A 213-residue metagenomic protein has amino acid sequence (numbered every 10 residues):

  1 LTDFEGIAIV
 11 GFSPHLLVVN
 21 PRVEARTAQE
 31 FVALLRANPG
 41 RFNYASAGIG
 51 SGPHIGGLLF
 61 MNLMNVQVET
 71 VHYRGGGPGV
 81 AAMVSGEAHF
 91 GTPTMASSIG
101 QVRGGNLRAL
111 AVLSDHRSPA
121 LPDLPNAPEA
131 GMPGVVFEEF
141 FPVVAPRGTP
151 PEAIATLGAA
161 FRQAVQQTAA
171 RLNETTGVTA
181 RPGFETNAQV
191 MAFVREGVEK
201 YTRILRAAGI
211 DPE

Functional and structural regions predicted by a protein language model:
L1-E5, N65-Q67, Q101-V112, P119-G131 (+1 more regions): Ligand-binding "clamshell"
L1-P78, F90, A127-E129, F140-E174: Hinge/capping helix and adjacent helix->loop/strand transition within the periplasmic-binding protein
I9, Y73, T92-T94, V112 (+2 more regions): Short beta-strand and adjacent tight-turn residues that come in two discontinuous sequence segments and form the edges
P21, M95-A96, S114-D115, R147: Short secondary-structure boundary segments
T27, H72, G86-E87, T94 (+4 more regions): Conserved functional loop/turn residues at catalytic and ligand-binding sites
N43, H89-P93, R108-A111, Y201-T202: Paired acidic/hydrophobic, glycine-rich loop segments that form the ligand-binding mouth/hinge of periplasmic-binding
L59-L63, G77-A88, A96-G104, V194-R195: Short helices/loops that flank or line small-molecule/ion binding pockets
P151-E213: An extracytoplasmic/periplasmic, membrane-proximal ligand-sensing/linker region
